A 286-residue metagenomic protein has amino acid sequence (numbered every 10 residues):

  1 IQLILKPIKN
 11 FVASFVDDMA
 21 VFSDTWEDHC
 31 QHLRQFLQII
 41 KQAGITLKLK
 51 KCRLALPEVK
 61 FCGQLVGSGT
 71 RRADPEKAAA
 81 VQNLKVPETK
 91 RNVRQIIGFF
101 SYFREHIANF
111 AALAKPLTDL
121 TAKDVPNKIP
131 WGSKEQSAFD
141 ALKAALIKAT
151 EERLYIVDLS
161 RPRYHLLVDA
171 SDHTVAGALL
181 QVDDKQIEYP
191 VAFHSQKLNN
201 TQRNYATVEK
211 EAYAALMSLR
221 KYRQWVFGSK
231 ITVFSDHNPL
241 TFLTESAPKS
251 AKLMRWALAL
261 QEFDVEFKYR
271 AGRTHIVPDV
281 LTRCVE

Functional and structural regions predicted by a protein language model:
I1, V16-M19, I40, L47 (+15 more regions): Mobile genetic element proteins and their domesticated derivatives, centered on retroelements and DNA transposons
I1-Q31, Q35, H106-F110, R220-I231: Active-site palm subdomain of RNA-directed nucleic acid polymerases
P7-F11, I39-K48, Q181-Y189, K221-S229 (+1 more regions): Secondary-structure transition/capping motifs at alpha-helix termini and the adjoining loop/turn into the next element
N10, F15, K50-S160, P239: C-terminal reverse transcriptase regions that engage the nucleic-acid substrate
W26-A73, V157, A257, Q261-D264 (+2 more regions): Polymerase palm active-site segment centered on the conserved acidic dipeptide of motif C
G69-I96, A257-E286: Flexible, low-complexity interdomain linkers flanking nucleic-acid-processing modules
V182, L216-G272: RNase H catalytic domain
K185-Y213, N238-T241, E245: A short, polar/acidic, helix/strand-boundary loop motif
